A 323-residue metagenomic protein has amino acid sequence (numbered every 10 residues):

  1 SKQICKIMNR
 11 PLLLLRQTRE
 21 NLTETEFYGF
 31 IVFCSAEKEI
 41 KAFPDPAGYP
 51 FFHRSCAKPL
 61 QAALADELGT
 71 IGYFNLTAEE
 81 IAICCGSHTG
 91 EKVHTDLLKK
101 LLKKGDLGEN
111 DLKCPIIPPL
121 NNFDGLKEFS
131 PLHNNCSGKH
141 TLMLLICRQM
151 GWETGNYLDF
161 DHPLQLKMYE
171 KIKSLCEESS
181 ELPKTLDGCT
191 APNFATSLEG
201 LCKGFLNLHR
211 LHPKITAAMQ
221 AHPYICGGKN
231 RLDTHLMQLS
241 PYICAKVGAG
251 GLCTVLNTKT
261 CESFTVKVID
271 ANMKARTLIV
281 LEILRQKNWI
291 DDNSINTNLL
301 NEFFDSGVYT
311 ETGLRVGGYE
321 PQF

Functional and structural regions predicted by a protein language model:
S1-I7: Short, Lys/Arg-enriched N-terminal segments with co-localized hydrophobic residues within the first ~10-30 amino acids
I7-G48: Beta-lactamase-like hydrolase cores
M8, T77-E181, G204-N207: Active-site-adjacent helix/loop patches that line small-molecule binding or acyl-intermediate pockets
E26-I31, T141, Y169, A249-C253: Short glycine-rich loop/turn motifs
K38-G48, G125-E128, S179-L186: Glycine/charged-rich beta-loop-alpha catalytic/anionic-binding loops adjacent to active sites
H53-I71: Active-site SXXK
S180-Y224: Penicillin-binding protein/beta-lactamase superfamily catalytic region
L206-F323: Structured C-terminal helix/loop/strand segments within mature extracytoplasmic catalytic/sensor domains
